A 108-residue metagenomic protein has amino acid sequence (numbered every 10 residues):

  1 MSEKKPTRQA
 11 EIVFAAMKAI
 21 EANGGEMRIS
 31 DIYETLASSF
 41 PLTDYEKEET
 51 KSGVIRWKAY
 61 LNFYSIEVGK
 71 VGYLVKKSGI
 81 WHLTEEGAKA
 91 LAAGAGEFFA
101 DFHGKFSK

Functional and structural regions predicted by a protein language model:
M1-K5, Q9, Y64, D101-K108: Non-catalytic recognition/regulatory regions in large multidomain proteins
S2-S30: Positively charged, polyanion-binding regions of nucleic-acid-associated proteins
T7, A37-F63: Short, positively charged loop/turn segments that connect secondary-structure elements
E21-G24, S38-F40, K77: Short helix-capping/hinge SLiMs at alpha-helix to coil transitions
G69-G79: A short, conserved structural fragment
I80-E85: Minor-groove-contacting beta-hairpin "wing" of winged helix-turn-helix DNA-binding domains
E86-K108: Short, amphipathic alpha-helical interaction segments positioned at domain boundaries
